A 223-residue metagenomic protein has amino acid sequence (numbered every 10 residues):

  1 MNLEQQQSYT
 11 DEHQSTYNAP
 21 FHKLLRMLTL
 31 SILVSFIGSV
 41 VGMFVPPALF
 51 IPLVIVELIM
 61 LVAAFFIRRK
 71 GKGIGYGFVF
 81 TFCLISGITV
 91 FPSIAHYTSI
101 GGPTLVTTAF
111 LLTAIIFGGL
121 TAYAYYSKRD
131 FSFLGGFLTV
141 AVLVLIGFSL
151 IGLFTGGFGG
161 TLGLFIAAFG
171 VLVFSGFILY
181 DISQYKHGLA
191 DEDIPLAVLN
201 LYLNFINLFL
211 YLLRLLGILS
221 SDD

Functional and structural regions predicted by a protein language model:
M1-D223: A hydrophobic alpha-helical transmembrane-helix feature that marks the membrane cores and membrane-interface segments
